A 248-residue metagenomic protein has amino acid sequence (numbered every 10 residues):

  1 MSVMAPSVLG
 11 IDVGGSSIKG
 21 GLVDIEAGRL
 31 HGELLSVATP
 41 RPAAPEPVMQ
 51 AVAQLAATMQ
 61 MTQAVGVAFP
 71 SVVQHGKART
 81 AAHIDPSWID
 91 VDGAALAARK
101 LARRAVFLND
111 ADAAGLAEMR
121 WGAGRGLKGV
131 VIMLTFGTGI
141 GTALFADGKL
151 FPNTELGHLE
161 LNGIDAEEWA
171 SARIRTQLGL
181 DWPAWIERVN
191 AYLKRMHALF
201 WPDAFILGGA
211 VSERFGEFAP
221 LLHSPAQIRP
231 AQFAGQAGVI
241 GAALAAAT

Functional and structural regions predicted by a protein language model:
M1-A64, V73-K77, A97-A102, A117-M133 (+1 more regions): ATP-binding/phosphotransfer module of carbohydrate and carboxylate kinases, centering on a glycine-rich
A78-V91: A charged helix-plus-loop insertion that forms the helical arch/lid used to bind and gate nucleic-acid substrates
A105-D110: General beta-strand structural signal in soluble alpha/beta enzymes
G141: Histidine-centered metal-chelating micro-motifs
